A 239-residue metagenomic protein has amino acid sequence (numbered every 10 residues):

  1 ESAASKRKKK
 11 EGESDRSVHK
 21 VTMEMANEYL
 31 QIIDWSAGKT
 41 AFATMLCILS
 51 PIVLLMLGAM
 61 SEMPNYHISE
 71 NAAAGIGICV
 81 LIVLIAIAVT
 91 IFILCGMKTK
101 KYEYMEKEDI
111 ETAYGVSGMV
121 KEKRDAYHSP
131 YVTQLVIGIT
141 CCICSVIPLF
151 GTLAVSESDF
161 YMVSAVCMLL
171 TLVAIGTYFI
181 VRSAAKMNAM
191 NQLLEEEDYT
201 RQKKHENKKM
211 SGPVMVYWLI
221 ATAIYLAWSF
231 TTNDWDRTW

Functional and structural regions predicted by a protein language model:
E1-E13: Basic, Lys/Arg-rich alpha-helical nucleic-acid-recognition elements, primarily the DNA-binding modules of transcription
D15-W239: Hydrophobic alpha-helical bundles in membrane proteins
